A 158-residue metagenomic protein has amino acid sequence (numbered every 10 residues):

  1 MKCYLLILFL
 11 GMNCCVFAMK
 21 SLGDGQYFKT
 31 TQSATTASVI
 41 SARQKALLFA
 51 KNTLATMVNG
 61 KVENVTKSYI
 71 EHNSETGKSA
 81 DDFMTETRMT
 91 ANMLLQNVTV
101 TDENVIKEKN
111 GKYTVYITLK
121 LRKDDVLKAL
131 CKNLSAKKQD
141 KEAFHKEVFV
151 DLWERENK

Functional and structural regions predicted by a protein language model:
Y4-N13: Sec-dependent N-terminal signal peptides
C15-K158: Domain-level marker for long, solvent-exposed, non-transmembrane regions
